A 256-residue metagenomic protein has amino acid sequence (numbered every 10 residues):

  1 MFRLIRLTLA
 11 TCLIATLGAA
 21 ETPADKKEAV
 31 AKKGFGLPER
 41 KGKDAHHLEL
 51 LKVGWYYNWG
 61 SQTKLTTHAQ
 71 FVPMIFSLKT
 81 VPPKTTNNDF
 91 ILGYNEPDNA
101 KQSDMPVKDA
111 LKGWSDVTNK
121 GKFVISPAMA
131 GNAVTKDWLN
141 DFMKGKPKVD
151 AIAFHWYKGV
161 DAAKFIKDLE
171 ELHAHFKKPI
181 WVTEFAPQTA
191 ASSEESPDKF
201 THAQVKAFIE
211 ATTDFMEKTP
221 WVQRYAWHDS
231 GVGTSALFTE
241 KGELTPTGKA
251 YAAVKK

Functional and structural regions predicted by a protein language model:
R3-A10: Sec-dependent signal peptide recognition, specifically the positively charged N-region followed immediately by
T11-G18: Hydrophobic h-region of N-terminal signal peptides that target proteins for export in Gram-negative bacteria
V30-I91, D98-N99, V107: N-terminal carbohydrate-binding/catalytic regions of secreted carbohydrate-active enzymes
H46-L51, Q62-Q70, V81-N88, W114-N119 (+3 more regions): Acidic (Asp/Glu)-rich catalytic clusters
H68-S77, A174, A190-F200, F215-K256: Aromatic-rich peripheral "rim/lid" segments of glycoside hydrolase catalytic domains that contact and position glycan
T86-V107, G113, I125-A133, V149-W156 (+2 more regions): Active-site groove signature of glycoside hydrolases
D89, N95, D137-E171, H175-S193 (+1 more regions): Aromatic- and acid-rich polysaccharide-binding/catalytic face of secreted or lumenal carbohydrate-active enzymes
V134-K148, T234-E243: Substrate-binding cleft/loops of secretory-pathway carbohydrate-active enzymes
